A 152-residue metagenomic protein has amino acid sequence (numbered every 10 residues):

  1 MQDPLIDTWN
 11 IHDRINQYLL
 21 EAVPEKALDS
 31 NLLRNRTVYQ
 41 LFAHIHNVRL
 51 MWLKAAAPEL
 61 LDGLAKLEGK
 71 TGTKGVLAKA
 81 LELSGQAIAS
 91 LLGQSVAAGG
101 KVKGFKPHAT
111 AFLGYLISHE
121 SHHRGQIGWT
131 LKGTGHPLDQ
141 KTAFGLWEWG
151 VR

Functional and structural regions predicted by a protein language model:
M1-I6, T73-A78, G114: Active-site rim elements
Q2, Q17, L50, A78 (+1 more regions): Generic N-terminal initiation segments characterized by hydrophobic and/or small/turn-forming residues
I6-L20, E25-L67, K103-R152: Short, contiguous alpha-helical
T8-I11, K79, L83-S84, A98-G99 (+1 more regions): A generic short-segment signal for beta-strand/edge and adjacent turn/coil regions
K54-Q94: Helix-adjacent hinge/juxtasegments
S90-K106: Acidic catalytic patch
